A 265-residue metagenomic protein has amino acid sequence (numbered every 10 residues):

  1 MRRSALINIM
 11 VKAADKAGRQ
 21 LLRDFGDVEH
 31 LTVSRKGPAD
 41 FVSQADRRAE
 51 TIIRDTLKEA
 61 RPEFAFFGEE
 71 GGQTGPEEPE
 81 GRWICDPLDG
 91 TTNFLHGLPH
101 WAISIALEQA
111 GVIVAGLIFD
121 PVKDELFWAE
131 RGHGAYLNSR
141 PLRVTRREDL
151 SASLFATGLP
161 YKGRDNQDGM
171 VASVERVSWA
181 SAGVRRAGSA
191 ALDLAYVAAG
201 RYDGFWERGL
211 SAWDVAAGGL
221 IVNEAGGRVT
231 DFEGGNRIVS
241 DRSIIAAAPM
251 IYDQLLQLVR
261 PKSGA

Functional and structural regions predicted by a protein language model:
M1-L88, M250-Q257, P261-A265: N-terminal subdomain of lithium-sensitive/metallo-dependent phosphomonoesterases centered on the IMPase/IPPase/PAP
M10, A14-A17, G116, A135 (+2 more regions): Small-residue (primarily alanine) positions within well-ordered alpha-helices, especially packing/interaction faces
L21, D46, L57, T91 (+6 more regions): Residue-level signal for inorganic ion chemistry
V28, W101, A129-H133, N223 (+1 more regions): A short, compositionally biased
V33-S34, K58, Q73-P76, I118 (+3 more regions): Short secondary-structure boundary/capping segments
D40, Q44-D46, E50, E69-E70 (+7 more regions): Acidic active-site catalytic centers that drive phospho-/nucleotidyl reactions and related ester hydrolyses
E77-Y136, S151: DPxDG-like acidic metal-binding loop motif
R143-A265: An extended, acidic
